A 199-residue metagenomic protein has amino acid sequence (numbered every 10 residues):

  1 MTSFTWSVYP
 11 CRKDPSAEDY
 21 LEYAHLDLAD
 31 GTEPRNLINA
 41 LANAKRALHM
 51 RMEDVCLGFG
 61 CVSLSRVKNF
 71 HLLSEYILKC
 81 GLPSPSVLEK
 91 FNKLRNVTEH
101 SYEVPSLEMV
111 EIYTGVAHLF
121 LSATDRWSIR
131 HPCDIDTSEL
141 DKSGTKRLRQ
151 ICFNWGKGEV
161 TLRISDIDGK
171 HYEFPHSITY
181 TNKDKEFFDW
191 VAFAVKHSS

Functional and structural regions predicted by a protein language model:
M1-L37, I129-C133, G156-I167, D189-S199: Charged alpha-helical initiation segments
S3, S7, G58-C61, E108 (+1 more regions): Long amphipathic alpha-helical segments
P15, P83-D134: Charge-enriched, short contiguous segments at helix-coil
S16-Y23, N43, M50, V87-L94: Amphipathic, well-ordered alpha-helical segments in soluble domains
H25-D30, K68-L72, E99-H100: Short, charged/polar, low-complexity loop and linker segments that flank or interrupt alpha-helical bundles
N36-L57: Short, hydrophobic, well-ordered secondary-structure elements
C56-S84: Short, charged amphipathic alpha-helical segments flanked by flexible coils
S138-S199: N-terminal accessory interaction module
